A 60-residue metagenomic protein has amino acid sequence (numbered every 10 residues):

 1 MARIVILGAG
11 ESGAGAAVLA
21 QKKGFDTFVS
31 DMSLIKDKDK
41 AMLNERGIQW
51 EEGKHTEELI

Functional and structural regions predicted by a protein language model:
M1-I60: N-terminal leader/targeting and accessory segments in enzymes
